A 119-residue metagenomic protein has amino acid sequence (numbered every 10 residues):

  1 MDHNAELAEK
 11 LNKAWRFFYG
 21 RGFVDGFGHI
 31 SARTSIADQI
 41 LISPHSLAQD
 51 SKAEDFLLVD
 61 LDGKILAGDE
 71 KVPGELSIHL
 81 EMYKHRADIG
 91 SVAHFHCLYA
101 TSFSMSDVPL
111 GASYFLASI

Functional and structural regions predicted by a protein language model:
M1-I119: Glycine-rich flexible loops
